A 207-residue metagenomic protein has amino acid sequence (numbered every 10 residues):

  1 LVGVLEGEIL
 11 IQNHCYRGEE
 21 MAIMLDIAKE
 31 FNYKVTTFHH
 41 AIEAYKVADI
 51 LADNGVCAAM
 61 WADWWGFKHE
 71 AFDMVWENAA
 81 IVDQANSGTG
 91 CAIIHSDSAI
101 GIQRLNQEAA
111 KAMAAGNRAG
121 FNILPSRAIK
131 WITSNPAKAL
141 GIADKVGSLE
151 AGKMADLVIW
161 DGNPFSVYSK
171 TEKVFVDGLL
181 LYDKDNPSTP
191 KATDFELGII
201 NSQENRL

Functional and structural regions predicted by a protein language model:
L1-H39, K170, V176, S202-R206: Polyanionic/metal-chelating signatures
L10, D49-A52, V56-W160, S169 (+2 more regions): His/Asp/Glu-enriched, well-ordered alpha-helical/loop segment that forms or immediately abuts the divalent-metal
N13-R17, H39-E43, H69-W76: A general structural motif
G18-A22, A41-A48, G101-Q103: Active-site environment of divalent metal-dependent phosphoester hydrolases
M21-A28, V47-A52, A109: Distinct, well-ordered alpha-helical segments
P164: Small/polar (Gly/Ser/Thr/Ala-rich) solvent-exposed segments that form structured loops/beta-strands/short helices used
V167-Y168, K184: Short active-site-adjacent structural elements
V176-L207: Extracellular/periplasmic ectodomains of large secreted or surface enzymes and adhesion receptors
